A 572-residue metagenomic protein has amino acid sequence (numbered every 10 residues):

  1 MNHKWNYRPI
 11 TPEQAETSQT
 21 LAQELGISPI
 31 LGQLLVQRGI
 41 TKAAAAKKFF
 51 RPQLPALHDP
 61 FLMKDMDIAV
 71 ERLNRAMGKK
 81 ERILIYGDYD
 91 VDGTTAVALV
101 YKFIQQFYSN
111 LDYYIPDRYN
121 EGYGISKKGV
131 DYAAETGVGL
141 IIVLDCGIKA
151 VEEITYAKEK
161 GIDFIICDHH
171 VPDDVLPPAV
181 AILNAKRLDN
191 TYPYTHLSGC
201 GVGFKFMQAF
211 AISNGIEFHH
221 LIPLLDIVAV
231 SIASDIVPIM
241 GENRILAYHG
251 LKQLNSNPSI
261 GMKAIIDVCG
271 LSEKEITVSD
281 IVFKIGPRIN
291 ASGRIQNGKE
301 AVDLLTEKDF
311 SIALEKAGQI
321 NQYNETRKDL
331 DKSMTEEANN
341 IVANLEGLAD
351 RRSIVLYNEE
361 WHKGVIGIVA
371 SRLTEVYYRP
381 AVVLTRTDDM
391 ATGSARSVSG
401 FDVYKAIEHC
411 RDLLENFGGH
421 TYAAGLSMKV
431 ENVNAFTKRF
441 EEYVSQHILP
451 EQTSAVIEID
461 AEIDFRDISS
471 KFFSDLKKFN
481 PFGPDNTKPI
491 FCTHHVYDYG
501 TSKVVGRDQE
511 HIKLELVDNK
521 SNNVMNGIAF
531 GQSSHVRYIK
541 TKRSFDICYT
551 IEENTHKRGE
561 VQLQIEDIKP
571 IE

Functional and structural regions predicted by a protein language model:
N2, I10-L140, K160-G161, A211-A435 (+1 more regions): Hydrophobic helix-and-loop "lid/oligomerization" segment in the mid-to-C-terminal part of catalytic domains
R75, V171-N184, L516-S521: Acidic-glycine-rich active-site phosphate/pyrophosphate-binding loop
R75-K79, I312-G318, Q322-L356, H409-E572: Mid-to-C-terminal polyanion-binding domains and interfaces
L99, V175-I216, L221-A233: Short alpha-helices
Y114, L144, C167-H169, L183-A185 (+1 more regions): Generic beta-sheet signal
Y119-E121, A150, H170-V175, D189-T191 (+2 more regions): Short gly/pro/ser/thr-enriched loop/turn and capping motifs at secondary-structure boundaries
A150-V151, D235: Intrinsically disordered, low-complexity regulatory tails of plant transcription factors and co-regulators
E152-Y156, V369: A short acidic, amphipathic alpha-helical/loop segment
